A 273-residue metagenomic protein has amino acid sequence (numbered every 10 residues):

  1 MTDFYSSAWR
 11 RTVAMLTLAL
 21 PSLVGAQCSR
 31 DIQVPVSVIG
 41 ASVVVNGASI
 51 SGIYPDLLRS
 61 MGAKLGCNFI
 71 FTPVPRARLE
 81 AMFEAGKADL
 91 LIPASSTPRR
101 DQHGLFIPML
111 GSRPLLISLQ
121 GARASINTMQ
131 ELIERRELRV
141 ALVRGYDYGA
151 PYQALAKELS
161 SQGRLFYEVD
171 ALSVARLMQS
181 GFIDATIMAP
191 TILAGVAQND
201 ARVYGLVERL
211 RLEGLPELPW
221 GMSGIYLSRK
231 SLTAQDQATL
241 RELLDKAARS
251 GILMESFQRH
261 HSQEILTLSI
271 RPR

Functional and structural regions predicted by a protein language model:
Q27-Q102, Y167, R259-H260: Extracytoplasmic small-molecule ligand-binding "clamshell" domains of the periplasmic binding protein/Venus flytrap
C28-V43, M129-Y148: Short loop->beta-strand "edge-of-pocket" segments that line small-molecule binding or catalytic clefts across diverse
V36-G40, S112-R113, V203-R241, Q263-R273: Periplasmic-binding protein-like
P55-K64, Q130-R139, G221-Q258: Extended ligand-binding regions for polar small-molecule ligands
L58-L65, E134, R144-E168, A175 (+1 more regions): Ligand-binding cleft/hinge of the Venus flytrap
K64, A77-D89, E131, A171-G195 (+1 more regions): Short helices/loops that flank or line small-molecule/ion binding pockets
F71-E134, G145-Y148, E213-L218: Acidic, polar ligand-binding/catalytic clefts
A81-E84, A94-Q102, P151-A154, D184-P219: A ligand-binding cleft/hinge motif common to bilobed small-molecule-binding domains
